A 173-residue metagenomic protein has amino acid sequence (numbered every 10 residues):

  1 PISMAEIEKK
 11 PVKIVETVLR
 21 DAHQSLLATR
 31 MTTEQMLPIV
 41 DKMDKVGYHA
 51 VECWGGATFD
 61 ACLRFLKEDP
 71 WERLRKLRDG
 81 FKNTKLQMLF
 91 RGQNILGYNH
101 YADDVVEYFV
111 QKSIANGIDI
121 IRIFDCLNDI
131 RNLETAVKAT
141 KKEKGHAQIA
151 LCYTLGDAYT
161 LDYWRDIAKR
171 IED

Functional and structural regions predicted by a protein language model:
P1-M4, P11, T17, Q24 (+1 more regions): Domain-level signal for soluble alpha/beta catalytic cores
I2-I7, I39-D44, R73-G80, I167-A168: Short amphipathic alpha-helices and their capping/turn segments at secondary-structure boundaries
K13-R20, L89, S113: Residues forming anionic-ligand binding surfaces in small-molecule and nucleic-acid pockets of primarily soluble enzymes
I14, A22, M43, I123: Conserved, mostly hydrophobic/aromatic
R20-D21, T29: Acidic, glycine/proline-rich low-complexity segments that act as flexible tails and inter-domain linkers
P38, K42-C62: Terminal or standalone catalytic/regulatory effector modules within metabolic enzymes and repeat proteins
G55-E172: Active-site beta->alpha loop and helix N-cap motifs at the rims of alpha/beta catalytic domains
